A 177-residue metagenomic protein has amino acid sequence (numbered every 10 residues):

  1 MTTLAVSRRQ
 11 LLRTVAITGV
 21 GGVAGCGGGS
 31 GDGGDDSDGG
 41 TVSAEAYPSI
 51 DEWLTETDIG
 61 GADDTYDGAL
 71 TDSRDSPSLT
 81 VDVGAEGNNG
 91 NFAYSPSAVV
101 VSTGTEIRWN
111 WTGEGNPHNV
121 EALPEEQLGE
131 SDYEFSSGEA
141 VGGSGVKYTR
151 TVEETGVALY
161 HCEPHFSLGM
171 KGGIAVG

Functional and structural regions predicted by a protein language model:
M1-G177: Terminal disorder- and signal-encoded targeting elements
